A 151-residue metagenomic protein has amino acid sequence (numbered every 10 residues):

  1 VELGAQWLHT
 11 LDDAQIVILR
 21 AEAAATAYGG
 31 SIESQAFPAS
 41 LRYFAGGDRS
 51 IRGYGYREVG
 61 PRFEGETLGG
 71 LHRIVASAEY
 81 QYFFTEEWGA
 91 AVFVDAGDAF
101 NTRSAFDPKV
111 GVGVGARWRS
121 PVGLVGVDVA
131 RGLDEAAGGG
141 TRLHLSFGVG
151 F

Functional and structural regions predicted by a protein language model:
V1-F84, V92-A96, F100-T102, L145-F151: C-terminal outer-membrane beta-barrel translocator/porin domains of Gram-negative envelope proteins and their
D12-V17, E86-A90, W118-V127: Repeated loop/turn-to-beta-strand initiation elements of outer-membrane beta-barrel proteins
L68-H72, F106-P108, A137-G139: Short sequence motifs at beta-strands and strand-loop junctions characteristic of Gram-negative outer-membrane
F84-E86, G111: Short hydrophobic "helix-edge" motifs at membrane interfaces and signal-peptide entry regions
A105-R117: A short alpha/beta connector and helix-capping loop motif
A116-L124, G140-F151: Outer-membrane beta-barrel "beta-signal"
A130-E135: A short, acidic, flexible beta-alpha connecting loop/helix-capping segment that sits on the rim of active
